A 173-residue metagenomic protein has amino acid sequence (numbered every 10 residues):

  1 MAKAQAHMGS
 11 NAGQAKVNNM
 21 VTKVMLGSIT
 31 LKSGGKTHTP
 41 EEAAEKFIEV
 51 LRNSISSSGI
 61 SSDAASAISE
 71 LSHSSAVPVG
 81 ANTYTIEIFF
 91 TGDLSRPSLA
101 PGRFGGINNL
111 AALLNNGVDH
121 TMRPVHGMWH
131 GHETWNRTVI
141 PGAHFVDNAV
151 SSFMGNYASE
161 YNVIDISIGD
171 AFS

Functional and structural regions predicted by a protein language model:
M1-S95, A112, H120-S173: Short, Lys/Arg-rich flexible segments
G92-G105: Short, surface-exposed beta-strand/loop "edge" segments at domain boundaries and coil↔beta transitions
R103, I107, H126-G127: Core domains of carbohydrate- and sulfate-ester-processing enzymes
G117: Glycine-rich phosphate-binding loops of NTPases
